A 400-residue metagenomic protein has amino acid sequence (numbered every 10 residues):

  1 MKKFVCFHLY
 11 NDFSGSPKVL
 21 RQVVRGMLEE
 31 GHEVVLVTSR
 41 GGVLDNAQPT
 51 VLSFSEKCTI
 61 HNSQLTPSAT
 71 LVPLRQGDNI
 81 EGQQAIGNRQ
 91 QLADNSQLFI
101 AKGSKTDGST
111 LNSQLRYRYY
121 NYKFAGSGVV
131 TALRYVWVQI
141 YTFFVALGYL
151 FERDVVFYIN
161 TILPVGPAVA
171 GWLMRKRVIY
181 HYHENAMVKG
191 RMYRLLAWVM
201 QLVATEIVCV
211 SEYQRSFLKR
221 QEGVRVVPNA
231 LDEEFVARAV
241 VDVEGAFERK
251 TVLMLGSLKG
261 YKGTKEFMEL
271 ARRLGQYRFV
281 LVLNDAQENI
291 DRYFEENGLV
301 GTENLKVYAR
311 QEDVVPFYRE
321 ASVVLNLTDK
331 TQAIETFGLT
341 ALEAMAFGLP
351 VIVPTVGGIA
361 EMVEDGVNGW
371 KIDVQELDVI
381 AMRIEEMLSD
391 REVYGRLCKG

Functional and structural regions predicted by a protein language model:
G15-Q22, K250, S257-R273, L339: A conserved mid-protein helix/loop that constitutes part of the nucleotide-sugar donor-binding site
V138-V145, V156-M174: An aromatic- and histidine-rich active-site surface loop
Y213, A230: Carbohydrate-associated surface elements
D291-Q311: Nucleotide-activated donor-binding/catalytic signature segment of Leloir-type glycosyltransferases, i.e., the conserved
R319-I334, L349: Acidic donor-binding loop of glycosyltransferase active sites
L327-L342, A360-E361: Nucleotide-sugar-dependent
P350-V353, V363: Short hydrophobic beta-strand element within catalytic cores of glycosyltransferases and related nucleotide-activated
E364-G366, W370-L377, E385-E392: Conserved acidic donor-binding segment of nucleotide-sugar-dependent glycosyltransferases
